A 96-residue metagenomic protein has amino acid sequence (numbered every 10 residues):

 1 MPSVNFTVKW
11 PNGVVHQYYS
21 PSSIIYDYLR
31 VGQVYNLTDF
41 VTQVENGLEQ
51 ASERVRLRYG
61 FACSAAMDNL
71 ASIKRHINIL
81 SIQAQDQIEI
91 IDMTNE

Functional and structural regions predicted by a protein language model:
M1-E96: Motif-centric detector for short Cys/His coordination patterns
